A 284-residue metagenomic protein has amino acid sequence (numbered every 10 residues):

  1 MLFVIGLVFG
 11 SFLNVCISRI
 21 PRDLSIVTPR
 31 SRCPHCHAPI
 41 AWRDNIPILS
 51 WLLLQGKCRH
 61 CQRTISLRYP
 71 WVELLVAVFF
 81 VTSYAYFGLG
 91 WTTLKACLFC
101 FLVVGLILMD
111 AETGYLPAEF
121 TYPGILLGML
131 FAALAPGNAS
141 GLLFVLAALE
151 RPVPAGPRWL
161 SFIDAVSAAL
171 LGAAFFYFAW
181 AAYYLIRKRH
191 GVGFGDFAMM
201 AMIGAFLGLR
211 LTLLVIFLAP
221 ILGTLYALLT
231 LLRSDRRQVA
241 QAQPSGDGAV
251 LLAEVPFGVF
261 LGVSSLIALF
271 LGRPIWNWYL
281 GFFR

Functional and structural regions predicted by a protein language model:
L2, L98-L228, W278-R284: Functional transmembrane core segments of multi-pass inner-membrane proteins
L7, S11, V15, V81 (+4 more regions): Transmembrane alpha-helical segments of multi-pass membrane transport proteins and ion-pumping complexes
L13-Y69, G248-A249, F257: Membrane-proximal soluble regions of multi-pass membrane proteins
P21, T230, S234, L271-L280 (+1 more regions): Membrane-helix cytosolic exit motif
R32-H35, K57, L143-R158, Q238-A249: Membrane-interfacial, low-structure loops and terminal tails that flank and connect transmembrane helices in multi-pass
G56, L75-V81, L102-V104, F197-G204 (+1 more regions): Hydrophobic, membrane-inserted alpha-helices
A85-K95: Transmembrane helix-loop-helix
F194-G195, L232-I267: Interfacial loop-to-transmembrane junctions
